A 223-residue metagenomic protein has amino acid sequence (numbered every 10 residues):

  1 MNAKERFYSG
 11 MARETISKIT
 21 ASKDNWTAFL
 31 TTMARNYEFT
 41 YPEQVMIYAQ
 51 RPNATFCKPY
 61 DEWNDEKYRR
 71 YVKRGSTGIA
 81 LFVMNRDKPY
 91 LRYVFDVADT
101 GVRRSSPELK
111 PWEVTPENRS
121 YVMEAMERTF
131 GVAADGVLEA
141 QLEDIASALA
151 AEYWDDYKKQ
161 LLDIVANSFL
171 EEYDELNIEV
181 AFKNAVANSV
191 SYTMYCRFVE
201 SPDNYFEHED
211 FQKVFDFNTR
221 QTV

Functional and structural regions predicted by a protein language model:
M1-V223: N-terminal accessory/interface modules of nucleic-acid-binding and processing proteins
